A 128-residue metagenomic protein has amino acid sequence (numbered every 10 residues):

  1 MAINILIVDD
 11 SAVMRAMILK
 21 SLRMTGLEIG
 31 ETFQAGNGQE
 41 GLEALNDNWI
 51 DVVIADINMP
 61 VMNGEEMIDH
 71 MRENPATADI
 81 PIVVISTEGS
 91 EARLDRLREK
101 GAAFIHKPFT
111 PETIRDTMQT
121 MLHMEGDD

Functional and structural regions predicted by a protein language model:
D10, K107: A Lys-centered signature of the CheY-like receiver
A12-F33, K100: Two-component/phosphorelay signaling modules centered on CheY-like receiver
Q34-V52, D69: Acidic, metal-coordinating helix/loop segments flanking the phosphotransfer/catalytic sites of two-component signaling
W49-D51, A76-P81: His-Asp phosphorelay/catalytic-motif detector in bacterial-type signaling
D56, S86: Active-site residues of response regulator receiver
M59: Receiver (REC) domain active-site loop signature in two-component systems and cognate sites in sensor histidine kinases
F109-Q119: C-terminal output helix
